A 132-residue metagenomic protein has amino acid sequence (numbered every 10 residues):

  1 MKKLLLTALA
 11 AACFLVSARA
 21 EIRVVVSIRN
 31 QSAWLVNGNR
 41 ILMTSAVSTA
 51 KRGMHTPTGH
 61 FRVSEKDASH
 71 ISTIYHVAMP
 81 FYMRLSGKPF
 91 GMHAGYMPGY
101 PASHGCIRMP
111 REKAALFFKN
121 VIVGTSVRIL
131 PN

Functional and structural regions predicted by a protein language model:
M1-L6: Bacterial N-terminal signal peptides that target proteins for export
A8-A18: Hydrophobic h-region of N-terminal signal peptides that target proteins for export in Gram-negative bacteria
C13, M43, A94-M97: General secondary-structure edge motif
A20-R52: A structural motif detector for short, solvent-exposed N-terminal "entry" segments of globular domains
E21-I22, K51-H60, D67-N132: Exported/periplasmic cell-wall-interacting domains
S32-W34, R62, G91: General beta-strand recognition
